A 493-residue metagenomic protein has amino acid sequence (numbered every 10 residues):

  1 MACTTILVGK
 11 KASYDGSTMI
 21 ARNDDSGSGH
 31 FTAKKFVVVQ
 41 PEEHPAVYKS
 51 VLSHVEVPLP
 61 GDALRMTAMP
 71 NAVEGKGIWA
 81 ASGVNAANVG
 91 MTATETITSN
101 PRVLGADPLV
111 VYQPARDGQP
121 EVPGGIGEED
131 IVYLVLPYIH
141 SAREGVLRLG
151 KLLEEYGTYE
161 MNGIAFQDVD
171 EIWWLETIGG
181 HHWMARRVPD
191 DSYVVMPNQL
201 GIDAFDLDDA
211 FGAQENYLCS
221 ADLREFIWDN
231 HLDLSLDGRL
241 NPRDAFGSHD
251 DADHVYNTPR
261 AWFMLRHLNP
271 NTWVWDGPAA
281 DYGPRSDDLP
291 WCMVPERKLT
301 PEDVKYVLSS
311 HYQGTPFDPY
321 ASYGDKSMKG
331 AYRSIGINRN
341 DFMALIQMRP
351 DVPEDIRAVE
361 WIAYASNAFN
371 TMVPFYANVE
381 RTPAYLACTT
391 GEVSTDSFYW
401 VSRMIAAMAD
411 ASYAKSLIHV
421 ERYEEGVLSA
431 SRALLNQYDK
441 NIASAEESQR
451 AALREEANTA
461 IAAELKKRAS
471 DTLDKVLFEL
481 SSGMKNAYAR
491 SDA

Functional and structural regions predicted by a protein language model:
A2-E128, R148-A280: A contiguous strand-loop segment
G61-M66, V146, S322-G330: Short Pro/Gly-enriched beta-strand edge/turn motifs at strand-loop
V132-Y138: Short, well-ordered beta-strand elements within core beta-sheets of diverse protein domains
Y138-E144: Short, charged, surface-exposed loops that flank catalytic or proteolytic processing sites
L223-D351: Glycine-rich, aromatic-lined ligand/substrate-binding cores of catalytic and carbohydrate-binding domains
Q313, F317-S444: Substrate-recognition/cap regions that form aromatic- and gly/pro-loop-enriched pockets for small-molecule ligands
G426-A493: Histidine-centered catalytic/metal-binding microenvironments
